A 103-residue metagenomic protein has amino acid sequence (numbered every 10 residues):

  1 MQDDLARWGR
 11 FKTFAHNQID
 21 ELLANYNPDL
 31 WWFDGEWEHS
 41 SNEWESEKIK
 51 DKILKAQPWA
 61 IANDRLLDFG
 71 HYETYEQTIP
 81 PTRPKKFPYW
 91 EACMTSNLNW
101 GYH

Functional and structural regions predicted by a protein language model:
M1-H103: Mature catalytic domains of secreted/periplasmic carbohydrate-active enzymes
